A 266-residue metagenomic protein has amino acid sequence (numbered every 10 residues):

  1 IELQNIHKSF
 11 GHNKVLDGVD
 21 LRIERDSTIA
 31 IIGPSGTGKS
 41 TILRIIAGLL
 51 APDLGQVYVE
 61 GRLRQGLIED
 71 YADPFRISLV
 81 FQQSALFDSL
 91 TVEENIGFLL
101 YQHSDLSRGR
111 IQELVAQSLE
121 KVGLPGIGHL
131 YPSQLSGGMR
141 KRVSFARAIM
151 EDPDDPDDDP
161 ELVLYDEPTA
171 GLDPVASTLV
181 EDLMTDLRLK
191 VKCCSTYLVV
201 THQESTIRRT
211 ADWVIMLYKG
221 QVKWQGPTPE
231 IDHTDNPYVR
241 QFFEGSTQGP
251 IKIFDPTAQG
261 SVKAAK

Functional and structural regions predicted by a protein language model:
I32-P34: The feature captures the beta-strand-to-loop junction immediately N-terminal to the Walker
A47: Helix-to-loop junction immediately C-terminal to a conserved catalytic motif
R64-S78, Q102, R108, I231-T234: ABC ATPase NBD coupling module
R108-G126, T185: Conserved ABC ATPase "signature" region
Y131-L135, M139: Conserved ABC ATPase signature
D155-D159, L183-V199: Conserved catalytic loops of ABC-family nucleotide-binding domains
D158, V163-D166: Catalytic Walker B motif of ABC-type/P-loop ATPase nucleotide-binding domains
